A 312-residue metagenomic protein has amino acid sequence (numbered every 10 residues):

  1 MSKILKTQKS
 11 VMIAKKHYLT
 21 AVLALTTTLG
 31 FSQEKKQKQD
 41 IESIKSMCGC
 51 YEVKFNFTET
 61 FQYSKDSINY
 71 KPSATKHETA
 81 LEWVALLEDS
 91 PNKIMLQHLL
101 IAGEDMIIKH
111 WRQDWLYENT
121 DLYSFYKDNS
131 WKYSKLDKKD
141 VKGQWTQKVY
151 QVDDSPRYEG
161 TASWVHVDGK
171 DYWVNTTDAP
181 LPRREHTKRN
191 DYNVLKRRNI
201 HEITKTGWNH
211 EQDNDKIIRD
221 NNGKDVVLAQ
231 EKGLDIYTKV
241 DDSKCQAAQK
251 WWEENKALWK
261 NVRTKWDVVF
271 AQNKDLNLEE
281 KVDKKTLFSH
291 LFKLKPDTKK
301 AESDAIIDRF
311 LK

Functional and structural regions predicted by a protein language model:
M1-K35: Bacterial Sec-dependent N-terminal signal peptides
K35-C50: N-terminal helix-cap/turn-to-beta initiation motif at the start of protein domains
K36-D40, N56-P91: Short, solvent-exposed loop/hinge segments that bridge or flank secondary-structure elements
E52-T60, L99, T176-R184, E211-I218: Generic short beta-strand segments
S64-K65, D89-K127: N-terminal intrinsically disordered, cationic/polar leader segments that include organellar targeting peptides
Y70-E88, Q97, Q113-D114, A162 (+2 more regions): Hydrophobic/aromatic beta-strand elements that line small-molecule binding cavities or substrate pockets in beta-rich
K142-K196, D215-I218: Short helix-loop boundary/capping segments
L195-N199, K205-P296, D304-K312: Acidic, serine/threonine-rich low-complexity disordered tracts
